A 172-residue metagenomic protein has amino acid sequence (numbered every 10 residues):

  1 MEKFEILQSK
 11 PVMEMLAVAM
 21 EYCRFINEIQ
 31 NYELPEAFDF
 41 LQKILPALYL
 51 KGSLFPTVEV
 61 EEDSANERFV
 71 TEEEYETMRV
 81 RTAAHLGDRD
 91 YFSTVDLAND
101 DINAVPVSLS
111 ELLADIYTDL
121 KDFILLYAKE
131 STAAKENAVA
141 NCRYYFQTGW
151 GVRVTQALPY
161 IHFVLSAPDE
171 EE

Functional and structural regions predicted by a protein language model:
M1-E14: N-terminal leader/propeptide segments of preproteins
M1-F4, F25-E33, D96-P106: Short, charged, low-complexity loops and linkers
M1-K3, D101-V107, D115, D119-E172: Acidic, proline/glycine-rich low-complexity IDRs
F4, F25, F38-F40, F55 (+5 more regions): Phenylalanine-focused residue identity feature
K10-M13, E73-E76, V80, E111 (+1 more regions): Generic alpha-helical secondary structure signal
V12-V70: N-terminal interaction modules that seed assembly of large macromolecular complexes
E14-E21, F40-A47, T77, R81-A84 (+7 more regions): Charged, amphipathic alpha-helical oligomerization/scaffolding segments
T57-I124: Long amphipathic alpha-helical segments
